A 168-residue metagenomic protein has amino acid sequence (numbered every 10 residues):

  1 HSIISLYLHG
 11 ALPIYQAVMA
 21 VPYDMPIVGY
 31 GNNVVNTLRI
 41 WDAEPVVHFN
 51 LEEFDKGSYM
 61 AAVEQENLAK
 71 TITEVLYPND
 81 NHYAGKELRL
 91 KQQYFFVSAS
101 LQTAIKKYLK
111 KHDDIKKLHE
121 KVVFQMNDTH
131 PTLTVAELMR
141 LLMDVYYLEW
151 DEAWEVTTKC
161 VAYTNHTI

Functional and structural regions predicted by a protein language model:
H1, Q16, N33-R39, A136 (+2 more regions): Carbohydrate-active enzymes and regulators
I3-L12: Short, small-residue-biased leader/transition segments that mark boundaries at the very start of proteins
S5, F96, L133: Conserved active-site and cofactor/substrate-binding residues in soluble primary-metabolism enzymes
A11-T129: Active-site cores of enzymes that catalyze phosphoryl transfer or operate on phosphate-rich substrates
A43-P45, N127-P131, T158-H166: An acidic- and aromatic-residue-enriched active-site/binding cleft used to recognize and process polar
V135, M139-I168: Extended, well-ordered alpha-helical scaffold/bundle regions in very large, multi-domain proteins
